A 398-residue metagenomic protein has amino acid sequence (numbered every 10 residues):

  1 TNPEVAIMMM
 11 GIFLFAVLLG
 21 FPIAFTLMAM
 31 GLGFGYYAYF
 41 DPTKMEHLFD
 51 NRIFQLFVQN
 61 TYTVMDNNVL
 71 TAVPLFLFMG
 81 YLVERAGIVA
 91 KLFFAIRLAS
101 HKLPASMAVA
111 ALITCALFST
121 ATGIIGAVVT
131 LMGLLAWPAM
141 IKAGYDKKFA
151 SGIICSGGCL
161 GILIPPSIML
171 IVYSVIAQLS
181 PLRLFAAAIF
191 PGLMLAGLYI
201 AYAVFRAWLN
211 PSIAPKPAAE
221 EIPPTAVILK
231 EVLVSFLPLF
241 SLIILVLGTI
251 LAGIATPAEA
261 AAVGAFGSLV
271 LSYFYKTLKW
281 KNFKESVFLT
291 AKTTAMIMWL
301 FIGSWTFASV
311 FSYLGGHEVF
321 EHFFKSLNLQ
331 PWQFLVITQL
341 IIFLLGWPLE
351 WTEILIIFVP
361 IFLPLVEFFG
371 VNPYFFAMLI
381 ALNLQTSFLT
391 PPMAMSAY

Functional and structural regions predicted by a protein language model:
T1-Y398: Alpha-helical transmembrane segments of multi-pass membrane transport proteins
